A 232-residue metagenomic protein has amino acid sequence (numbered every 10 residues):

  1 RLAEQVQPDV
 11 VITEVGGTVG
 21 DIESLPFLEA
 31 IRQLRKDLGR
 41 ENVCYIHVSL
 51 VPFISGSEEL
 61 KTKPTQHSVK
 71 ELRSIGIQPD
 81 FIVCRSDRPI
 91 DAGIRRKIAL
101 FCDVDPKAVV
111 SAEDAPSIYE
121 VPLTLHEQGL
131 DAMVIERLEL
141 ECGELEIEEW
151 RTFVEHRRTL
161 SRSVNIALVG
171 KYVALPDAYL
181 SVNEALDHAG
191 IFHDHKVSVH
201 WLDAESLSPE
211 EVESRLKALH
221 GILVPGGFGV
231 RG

Functional and structural regions predicted by a protein language model:
R1-D9, G17-G232: N-terminal beta1-alpha1 cap of cysteine-dependent amidohydrolase-like domains
